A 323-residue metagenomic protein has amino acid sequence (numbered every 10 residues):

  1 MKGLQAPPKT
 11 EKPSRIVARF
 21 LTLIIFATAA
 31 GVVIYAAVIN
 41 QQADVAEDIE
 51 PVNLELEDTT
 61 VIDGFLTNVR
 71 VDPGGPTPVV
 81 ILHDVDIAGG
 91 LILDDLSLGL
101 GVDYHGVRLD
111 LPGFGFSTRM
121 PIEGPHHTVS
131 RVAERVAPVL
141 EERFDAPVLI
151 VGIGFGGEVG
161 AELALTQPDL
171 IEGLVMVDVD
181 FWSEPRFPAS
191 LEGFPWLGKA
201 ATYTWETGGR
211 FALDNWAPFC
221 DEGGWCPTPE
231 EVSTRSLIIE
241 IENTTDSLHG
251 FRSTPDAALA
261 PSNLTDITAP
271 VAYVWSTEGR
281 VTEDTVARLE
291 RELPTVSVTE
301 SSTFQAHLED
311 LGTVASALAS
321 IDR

Functional and structural regions predicted by a protein language model:
M1-V79, G101-Y104, D322-R323: Alpha/beta-hydrolase fold catalytic core
A43, E47-D48, R186, E206-T265: Conserved alpha/beta-hydrolase catalytic His-Asp/Glu region
F65, V71-F116: Conserved HGGG/HGGXW glycine-rich cap/lid loop of the alpha/beta-hydrolase fold
R108-V151: Active-site loop/oxyanion-hole signature of alpha/beta-hydrolase fold enzymes
G152, G156, G160: Gly/Ala-rich beta-loop-alpha elbow adjacent to hydrolase catalytic centers
L165, L174-Y203: Flexible "cap/lid" loop of the alpha/beta hydrolase fold
P270-S302: Conserved loop-alpha-helix segment in the C-terminal half of the alpha/beta-hydrolase fold that carries the catalytic
P294-R323: Catalytic active-site module of serine/aspartate enzymes centered on a nucleophile-bearing elbow/loop
